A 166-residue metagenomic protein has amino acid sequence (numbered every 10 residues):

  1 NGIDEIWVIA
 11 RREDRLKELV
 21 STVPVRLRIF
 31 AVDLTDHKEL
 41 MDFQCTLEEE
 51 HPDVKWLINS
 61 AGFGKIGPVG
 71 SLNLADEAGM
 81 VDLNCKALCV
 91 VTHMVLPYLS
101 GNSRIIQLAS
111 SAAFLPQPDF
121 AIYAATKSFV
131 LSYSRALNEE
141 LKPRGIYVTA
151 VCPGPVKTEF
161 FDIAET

Functional and structural regions predicted by a protein language model:
N1-E5: Canonical Rossmann dinucleotide-binding motif of NAD(H)/NADP(H)-dependent dehydrogenases/reductases, specifically
V32-D42, L74: The beta1-alpha1 cofactor-binding region of Rossmann-like NAD(H)/NADP(H)-dependent oxidoreductases
S60-K65: Conserved NAD(P)H cofactor-binding loop of Rossmann-fold oxidoreductase domains
P68-V69, N73-V81: Substrate-binding pocket helix/loop in short-chain dehydrogenase/reductase
T92, T126: Active-site helix of classical SDR
S110: Residue(s) in the substrate-gating loop at a strand-loop-helix junction that position the organic substrate next
S132, N138-T166: SDR active-site lid
